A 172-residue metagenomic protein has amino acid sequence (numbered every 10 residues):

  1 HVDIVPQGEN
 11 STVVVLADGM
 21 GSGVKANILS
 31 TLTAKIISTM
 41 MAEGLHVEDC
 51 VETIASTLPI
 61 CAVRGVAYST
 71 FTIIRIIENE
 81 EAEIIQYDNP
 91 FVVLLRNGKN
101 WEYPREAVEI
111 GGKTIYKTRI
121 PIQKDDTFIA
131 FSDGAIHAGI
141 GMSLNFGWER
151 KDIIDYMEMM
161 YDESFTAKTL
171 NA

Functional and structural regions predicted by a protein language model:
H1-E9, E102-I140: Acidic loop->beta-strand submotif enriched in PP2C/PPM serine/threonine phosphatases
D3-T12, S22-I28: N-terminal glycine-rich anion-binding loops that anchor highly charged ligand groups
V15, Q86, F128-A130: Residue-level marker for buried hydrophobic side chains located in beta-strands that build the well-ordered beta-sheet
S22-E43, T127-A172: Active-site-proximal, acidic helix/loop segment immediately C-terminal to a metal-coordinating Asp/Glu
I28-G98, E109, I115-Y116, E163-A172: Catalytic core of PPM/PP2C metal-dependent serine/threonine phosphatase domains
N97-P104, N145: A short alpha->loop->secondary-structure connector
